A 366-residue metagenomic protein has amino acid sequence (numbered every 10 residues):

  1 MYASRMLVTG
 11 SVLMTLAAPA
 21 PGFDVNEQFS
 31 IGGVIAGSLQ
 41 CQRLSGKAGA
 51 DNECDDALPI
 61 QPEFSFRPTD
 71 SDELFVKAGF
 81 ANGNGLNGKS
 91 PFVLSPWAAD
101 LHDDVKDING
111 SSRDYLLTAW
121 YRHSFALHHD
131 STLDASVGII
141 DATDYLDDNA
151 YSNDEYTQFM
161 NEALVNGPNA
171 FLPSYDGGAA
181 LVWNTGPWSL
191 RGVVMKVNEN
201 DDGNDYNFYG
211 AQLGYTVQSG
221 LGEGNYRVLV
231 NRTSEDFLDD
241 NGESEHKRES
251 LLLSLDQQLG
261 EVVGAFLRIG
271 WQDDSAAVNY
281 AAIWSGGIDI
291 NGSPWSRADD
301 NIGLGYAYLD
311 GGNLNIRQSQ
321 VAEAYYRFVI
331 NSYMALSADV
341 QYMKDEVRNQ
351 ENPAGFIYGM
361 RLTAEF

Functional and structural regions predicted by a protein language model:
F23-D24, F64-P68, H123-F125, V182-T185 (+7 more regions): Residue-level signature of outer-membrane beta-barrel architecture
F29, S71-L74, H128-L133, P187-G192 (+4 more regions): Repeated loop/turn-to-beta-strand initiation elements of outer-membrane beta-barrel proteins
G33-C41, V76-F80, A135-I139, G192-K196 (+8 more regions): Transmembrane beta-barrel strands of outer-membrane/channel proteins
G49-D56, N109-R113, N169-F171, D201-N207 (+4 more regions): Replace "Gram-negative outer membrane beta-barrel proteins" with "bacterial and organellar outer membrane beta-barrel
P62, A119-Y121, A179, A211-L213 (+6 more regions): Membrane-embedded beta-strands of outer-membrane beta-barrel proteins, especially the hydrophobic/small aromatic
K89-W120, A126-Q212: Surface-exposed coil loops of outer-membrane beta-barrel proteins
Q218-S296: Long, well-ordered mid-to-C-terminal structural blocks that present hydrophobic/aromatic surfaces
A354-F366: Outer-membrane beta-barrel "beta-signal"
